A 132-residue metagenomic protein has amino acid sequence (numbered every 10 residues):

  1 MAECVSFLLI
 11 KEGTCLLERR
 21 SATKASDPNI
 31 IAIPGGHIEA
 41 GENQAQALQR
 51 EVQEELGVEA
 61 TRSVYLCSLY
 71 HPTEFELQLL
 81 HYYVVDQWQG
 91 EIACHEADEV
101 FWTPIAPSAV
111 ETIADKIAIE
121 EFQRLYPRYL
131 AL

Functional and structural regions predicted by a protein language model:
M1-L16, P34, S68: Conserved N-terminal beta-strand and adjoining loop/helix that marks the start of the Nudix/MutT-like hydrolase domain
A2, I10, A25-S26, F75-L77 (+1 more regions): A generic fold-level signal
E3, Q53, G57-G90: Active-site segment of metal-dependent pyrophosphate-handling enzymes, primarily the Nudix hydrolase catalytic core
L9, L17, V84-Q87, W102: Conserved hydrophobic "DFG−1" position in protein kinase catalytic cores
T14-E54: Conserved Nudix-box catalytic region and its N-terminal flanking loop in Nudix hydrolases and closely related
C15, Q89-A93: Short helix-loop capping/hinge motifs at secondary-structure junctions, enriched in acidic/polar residues
I31-P34, A40, A97, L125-L132: Functional cleft and adjacent loop/helix regions within the main domain that mediate ligand binding or catalysis
V84, A93-L125: NUDIX/MutT-family hydrolases
